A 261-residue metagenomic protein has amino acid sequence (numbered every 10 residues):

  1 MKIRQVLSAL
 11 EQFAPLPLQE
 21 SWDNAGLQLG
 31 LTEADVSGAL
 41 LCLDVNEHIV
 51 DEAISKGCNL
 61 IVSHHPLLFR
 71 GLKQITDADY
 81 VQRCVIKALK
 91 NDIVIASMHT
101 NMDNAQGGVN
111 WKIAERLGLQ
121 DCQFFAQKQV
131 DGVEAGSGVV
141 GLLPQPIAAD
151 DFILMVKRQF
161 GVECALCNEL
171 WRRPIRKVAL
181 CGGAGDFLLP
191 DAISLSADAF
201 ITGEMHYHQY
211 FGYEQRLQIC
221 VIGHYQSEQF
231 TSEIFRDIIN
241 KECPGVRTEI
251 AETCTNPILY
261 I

Functional and structural regions predicted by a protein language model:
M1-I261: Hydrophobic structural segments
